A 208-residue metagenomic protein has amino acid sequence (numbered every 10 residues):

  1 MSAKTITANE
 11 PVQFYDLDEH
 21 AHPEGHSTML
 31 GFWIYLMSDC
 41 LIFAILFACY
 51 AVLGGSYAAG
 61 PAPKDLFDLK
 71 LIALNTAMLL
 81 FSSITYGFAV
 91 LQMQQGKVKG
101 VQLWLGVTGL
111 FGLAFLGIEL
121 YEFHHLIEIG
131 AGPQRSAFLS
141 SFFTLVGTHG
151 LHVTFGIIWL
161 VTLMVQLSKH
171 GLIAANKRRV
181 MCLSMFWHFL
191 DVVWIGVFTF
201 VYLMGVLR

Functional and structural regions predicted by a protein language model:
M1-R208: ...captures the hydrophobic TM-helix bundle architecture rather than a specific catalytic motif, and can also fire on
